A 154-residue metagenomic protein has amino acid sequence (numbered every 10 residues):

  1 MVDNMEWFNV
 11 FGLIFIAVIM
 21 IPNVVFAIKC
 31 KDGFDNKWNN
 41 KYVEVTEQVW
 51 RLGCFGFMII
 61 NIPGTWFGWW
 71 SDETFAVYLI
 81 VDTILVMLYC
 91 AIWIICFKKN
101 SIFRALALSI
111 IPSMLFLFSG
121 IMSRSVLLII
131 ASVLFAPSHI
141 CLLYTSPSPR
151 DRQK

Functional and structural regions predicted by a protein language model:
M1-V10, N61-F75, I121-L128: Helix-coil boundary and interhelical linker segments in multi-pass alpha-helical membrane proteins
E6-V25: N-terminal signal-anchor transmembrane alpha helix
V24-Y42: Membrane-interface helix-loop junction between the first two transmembrane segments
C30-F34, A91-K98: C-terminal ends of transmembrane helices
W38-A76: Membrane-helix boundary elements
Y42-T46, I95-L106: Short, amphipathic, aromatic/basic-enriched membrane-interface segments that mark the entry/exit of transmembrane
V81-W93, F103-R124, S132-S138: Hydrophobic alpha-helical membrane segments
Y144-R150: Conserved small/polar residues in nucleotide/adenosyl-binding loops
